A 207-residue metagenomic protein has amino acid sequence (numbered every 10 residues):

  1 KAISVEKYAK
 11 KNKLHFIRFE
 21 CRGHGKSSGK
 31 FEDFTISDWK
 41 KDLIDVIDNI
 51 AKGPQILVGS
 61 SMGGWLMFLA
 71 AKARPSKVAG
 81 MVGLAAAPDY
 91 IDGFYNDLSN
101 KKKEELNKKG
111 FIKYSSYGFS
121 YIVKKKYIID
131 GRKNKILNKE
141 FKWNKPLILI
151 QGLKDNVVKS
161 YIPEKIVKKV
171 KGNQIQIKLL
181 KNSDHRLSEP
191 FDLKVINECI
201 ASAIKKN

Functional and structural regions predicted by a protein language model:
A2, E6-S28: Conserved alpha/beta-hydrolase
A2, K145, K159-K168: Short alpha-helix in the alpha/beta-hydrolase fold that links the catalytic acid
D33-I50: Alpha/beta-hydrolase active-site loop
S76-V123: Hydrolase active-site cap/lid region
W143, L149-Q151, D155: Short beta-strand/loop motif that positions the catalytic acidic residue of the alpha/beta-hydrolase fold
K154-V158, R186: Acidic catalytic loop of the alpha/beta-hydrolase fold
V170-R186: Catalytic histidine neighborhood in serine/cysteine hydrolases with alpha/beta-hydrolase-type architecture
S183-V195: Catalytic histidine-centered segment of alpha/beta-hydrolase-like enzymes
